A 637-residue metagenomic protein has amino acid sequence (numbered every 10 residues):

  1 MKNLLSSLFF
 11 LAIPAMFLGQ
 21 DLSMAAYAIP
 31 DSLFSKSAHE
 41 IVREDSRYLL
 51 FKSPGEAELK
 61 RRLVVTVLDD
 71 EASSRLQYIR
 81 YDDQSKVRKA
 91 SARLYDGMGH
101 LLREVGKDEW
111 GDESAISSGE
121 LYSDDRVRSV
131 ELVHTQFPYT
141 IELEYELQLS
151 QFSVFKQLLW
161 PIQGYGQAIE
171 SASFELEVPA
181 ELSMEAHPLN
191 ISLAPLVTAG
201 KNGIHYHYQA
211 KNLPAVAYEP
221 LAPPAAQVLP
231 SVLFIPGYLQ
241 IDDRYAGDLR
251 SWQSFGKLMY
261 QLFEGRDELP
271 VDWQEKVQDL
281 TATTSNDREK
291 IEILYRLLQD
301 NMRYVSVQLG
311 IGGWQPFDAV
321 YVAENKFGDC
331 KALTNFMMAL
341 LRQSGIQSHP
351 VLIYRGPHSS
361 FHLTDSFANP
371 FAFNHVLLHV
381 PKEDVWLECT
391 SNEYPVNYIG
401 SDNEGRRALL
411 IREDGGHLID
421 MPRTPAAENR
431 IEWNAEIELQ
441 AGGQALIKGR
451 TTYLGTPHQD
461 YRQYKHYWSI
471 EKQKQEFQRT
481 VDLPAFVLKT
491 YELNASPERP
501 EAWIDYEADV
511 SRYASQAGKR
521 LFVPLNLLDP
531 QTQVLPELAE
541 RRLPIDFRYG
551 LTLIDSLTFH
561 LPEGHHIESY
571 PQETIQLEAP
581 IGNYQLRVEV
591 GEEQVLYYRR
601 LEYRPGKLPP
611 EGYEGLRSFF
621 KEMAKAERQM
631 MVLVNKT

Functional and structural regions predicted by a protein language model:
M1-S23: Bacterial Sec-dependent N-terminal signal peptides
Q20-T637: A sensor for short, sequence-defined functional sites
